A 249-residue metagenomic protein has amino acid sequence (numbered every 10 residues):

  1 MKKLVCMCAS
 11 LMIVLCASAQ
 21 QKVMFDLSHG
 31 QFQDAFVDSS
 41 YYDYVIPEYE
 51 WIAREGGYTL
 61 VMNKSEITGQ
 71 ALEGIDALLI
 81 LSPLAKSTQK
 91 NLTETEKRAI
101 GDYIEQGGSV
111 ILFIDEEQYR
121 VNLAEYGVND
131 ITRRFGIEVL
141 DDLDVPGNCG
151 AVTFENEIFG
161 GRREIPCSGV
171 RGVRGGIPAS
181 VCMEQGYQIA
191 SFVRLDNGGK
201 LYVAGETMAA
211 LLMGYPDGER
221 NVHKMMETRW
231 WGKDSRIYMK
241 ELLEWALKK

Functional and structural regions predicted by a protein language model:
L4-V5, L242: Residue-level detector of intrinsically disordered/flexible regions characterized by low predicted structural confidence
V5-C6, S10-S18: Hydrophobic h-region of N-terminal signal peptides that target proteins for export in Gram-negative bacteria
A19-K249: Short, surface-exposed patches at the edges or C-terminal ends of soluble domains, predominantly
